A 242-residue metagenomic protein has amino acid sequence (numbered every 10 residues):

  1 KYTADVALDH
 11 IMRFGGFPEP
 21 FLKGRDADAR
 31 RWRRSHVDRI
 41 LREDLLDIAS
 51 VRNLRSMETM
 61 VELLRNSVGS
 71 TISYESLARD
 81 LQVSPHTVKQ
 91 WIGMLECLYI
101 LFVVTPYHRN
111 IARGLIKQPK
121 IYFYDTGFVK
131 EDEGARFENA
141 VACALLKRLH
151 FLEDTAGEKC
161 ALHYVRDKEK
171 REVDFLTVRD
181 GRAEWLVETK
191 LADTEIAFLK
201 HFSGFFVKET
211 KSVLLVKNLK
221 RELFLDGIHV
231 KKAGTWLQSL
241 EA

Functional and structural regions predicted by a protein language model:
K1-H163: Interdomain hinge/linker elements that couple catalytic modules in large macromolecular machines
G93-M94, Y99-I100, V104-A242: A cross-kingdom feature that marks ATP-driven nucleic-acid transaction machinery
